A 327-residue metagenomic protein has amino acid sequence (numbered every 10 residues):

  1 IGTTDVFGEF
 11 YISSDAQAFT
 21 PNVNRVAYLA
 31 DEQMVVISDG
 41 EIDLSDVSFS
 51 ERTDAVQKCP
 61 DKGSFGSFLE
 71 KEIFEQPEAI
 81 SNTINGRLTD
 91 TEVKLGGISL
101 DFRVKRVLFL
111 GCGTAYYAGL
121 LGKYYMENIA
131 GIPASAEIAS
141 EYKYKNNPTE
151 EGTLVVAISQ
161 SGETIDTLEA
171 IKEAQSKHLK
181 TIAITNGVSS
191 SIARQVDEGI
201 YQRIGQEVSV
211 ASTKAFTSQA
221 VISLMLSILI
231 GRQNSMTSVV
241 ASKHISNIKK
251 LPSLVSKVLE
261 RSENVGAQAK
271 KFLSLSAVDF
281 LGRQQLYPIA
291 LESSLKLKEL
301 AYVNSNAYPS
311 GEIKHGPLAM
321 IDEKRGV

Functional and structural regions predicted by a protein language model:
I1, E9-Y11, Q17, V26-A27 (+11 more regions): Structural motif
I1-F102, A115, Y124-I129, S135 (+4 more regions): N-terminal segments that mediate ammonia production and transfer in glutamine-dependent amidotransferase systems
I1-T3, F65-L69, G113-G122, F280 (+1 more regions): Conserved phosphate/anionic-ligand binding catalytic regions in large, soluble enzymes, centered on
T4-D5, A174-K177, M320-D322: Short, conserved loop/helix-junction motifs that constitute active-site signature segments in enzyme catalytic cores
N22, T167-A170, A290: Hydrophobic side chains in well-ordered alpha-helices
L29-D31, N186, E312: Residues that act as N-cap/strand-start positions at coil-to-secondary-structure junctions
Q76-I80, I84-L108, E198-G326: Active-site phosphate/pyrophosphate-binding segments
F102-K250, R283, V327: Glycine-rich phosphate-binding loops that contact phosphosugars or nucleotide phosphates
